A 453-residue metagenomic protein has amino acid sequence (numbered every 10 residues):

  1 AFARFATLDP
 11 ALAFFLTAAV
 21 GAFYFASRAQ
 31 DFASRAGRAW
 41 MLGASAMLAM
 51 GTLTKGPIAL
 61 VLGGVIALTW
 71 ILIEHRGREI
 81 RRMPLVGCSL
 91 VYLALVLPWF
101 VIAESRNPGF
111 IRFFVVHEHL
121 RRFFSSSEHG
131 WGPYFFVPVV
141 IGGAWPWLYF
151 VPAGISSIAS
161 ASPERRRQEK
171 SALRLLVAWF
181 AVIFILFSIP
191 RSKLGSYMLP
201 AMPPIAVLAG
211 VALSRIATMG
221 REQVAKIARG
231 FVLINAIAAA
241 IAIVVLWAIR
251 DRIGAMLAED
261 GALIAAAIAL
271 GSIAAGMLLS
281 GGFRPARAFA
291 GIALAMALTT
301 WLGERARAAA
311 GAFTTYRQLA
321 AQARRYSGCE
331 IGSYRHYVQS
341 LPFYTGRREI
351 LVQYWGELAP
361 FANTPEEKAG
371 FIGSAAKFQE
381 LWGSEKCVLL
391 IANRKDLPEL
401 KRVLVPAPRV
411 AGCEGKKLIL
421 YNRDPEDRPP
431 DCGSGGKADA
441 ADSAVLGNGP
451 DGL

Functional and structural regions predicted by a protein language model:
A1-Q223: Membrane-integral, polyisoprenol-dependent glycosyltransferases of the GT-C/oligosaccharyltransferase superfamily
L42, A46, F124, S157-L453: Membrane-embedded architecture of ER/inner-membrane glycosylation machinery
